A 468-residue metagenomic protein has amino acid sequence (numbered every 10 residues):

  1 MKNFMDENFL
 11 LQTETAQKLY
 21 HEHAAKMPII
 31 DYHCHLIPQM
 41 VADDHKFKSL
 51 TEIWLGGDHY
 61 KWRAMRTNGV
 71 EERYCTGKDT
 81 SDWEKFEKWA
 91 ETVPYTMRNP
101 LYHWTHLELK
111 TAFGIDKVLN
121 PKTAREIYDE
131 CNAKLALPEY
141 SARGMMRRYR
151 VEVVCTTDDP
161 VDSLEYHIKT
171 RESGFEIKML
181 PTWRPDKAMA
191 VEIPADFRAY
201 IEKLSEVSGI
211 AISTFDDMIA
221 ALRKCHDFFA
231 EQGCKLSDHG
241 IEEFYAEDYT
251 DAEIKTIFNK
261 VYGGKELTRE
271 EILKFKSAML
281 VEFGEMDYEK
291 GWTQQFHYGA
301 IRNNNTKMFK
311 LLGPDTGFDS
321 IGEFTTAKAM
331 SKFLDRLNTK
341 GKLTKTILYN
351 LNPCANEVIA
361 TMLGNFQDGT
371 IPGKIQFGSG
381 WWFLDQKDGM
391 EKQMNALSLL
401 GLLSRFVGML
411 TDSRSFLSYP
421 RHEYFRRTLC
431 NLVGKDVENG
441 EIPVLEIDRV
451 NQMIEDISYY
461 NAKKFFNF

Functional and structural regions predicted by a protein language model:
K2-K290, K342-T344, L348-P353, A360 (+1 more regions): Metal-cofactor-binding active-site regions of metalloenzymes
Y245-K260, A278, F296, A300-T344 (+1 more regions): Catalytic core of soluble alpha/beta enzymes
T293: Residue-level detector of anion-binding/catalytic polar loops
